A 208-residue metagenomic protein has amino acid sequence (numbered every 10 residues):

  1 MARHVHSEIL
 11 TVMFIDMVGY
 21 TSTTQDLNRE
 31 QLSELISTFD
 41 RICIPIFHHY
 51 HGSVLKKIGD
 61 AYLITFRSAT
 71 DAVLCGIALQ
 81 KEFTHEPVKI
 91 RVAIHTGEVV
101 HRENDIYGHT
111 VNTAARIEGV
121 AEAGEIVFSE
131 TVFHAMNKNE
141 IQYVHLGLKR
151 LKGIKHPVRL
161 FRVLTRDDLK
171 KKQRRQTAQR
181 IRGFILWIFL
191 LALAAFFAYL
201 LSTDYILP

Functional and structural regions predicted by a protein language model:
M1-A2, G124, T131-P208: Intrinsically disordered, glycine/charged-rich C-terminal tails and inter-domain linkers that flank nucleotidyl cyclase
A2-L74, E82: Catalytic NTP-binding/metal-coordinating core of nucleotidyl cyclase/transferase enzymes
V18, G97-V99, K172: Short strand-loop junctions, especially beta-strand C-caps/beta-turns that link beta-sheets to coils or alpha-helices
S22, L74, R102-N104, K170-Q173: Short acidic, gly/pro-rich beta-turn/loop elements at beta-sheet edges and active-site/ligand-binding grooves
S37-D40, H49, G119, L146 (+2 more regions): Juxtamembrane helix-loop transition sites at the ends of transmembrane segments in multi-pass membrane proteins
I42, S53, H85, H95 (+1 more regions): Juxtamembrane/interface motifs at transmembrane-helix termini
K57-I58, V92, G183: Hydrophobic alpha-helical segments, especially transmembrane helices and their immediate juxtamembrane helical caps
L63-P157, L164: Catalytic beta-strand-to-alpha-helix segment of the class III nucleotidyl cyclase homology domain
